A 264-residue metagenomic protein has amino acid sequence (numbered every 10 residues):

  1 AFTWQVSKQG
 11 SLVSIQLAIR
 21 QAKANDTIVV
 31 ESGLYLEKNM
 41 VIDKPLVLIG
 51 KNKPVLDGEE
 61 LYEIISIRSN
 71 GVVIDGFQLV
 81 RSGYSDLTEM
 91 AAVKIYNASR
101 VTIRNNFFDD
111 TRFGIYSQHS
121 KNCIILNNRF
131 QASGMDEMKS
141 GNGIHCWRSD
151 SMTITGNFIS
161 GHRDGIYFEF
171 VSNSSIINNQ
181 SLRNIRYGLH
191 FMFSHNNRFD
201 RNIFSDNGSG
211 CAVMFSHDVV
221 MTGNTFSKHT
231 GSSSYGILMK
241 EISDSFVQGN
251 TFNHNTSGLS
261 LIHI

Functional and structural regions predicted by a protein language model:
F2-Y35: Acidic Gly/Asp/Thr-rich repetitive segments characteristic of extracellular carbohydrate-active and adhesion proteins
T3, N25-T27, N39, P45 (+13 more regions): Detector for repetitive beta-architecture
S7, G50-N52, E60, R148 (+1 more regions): Residues at the C-termini of beta-strands that transition into short coil/loop
G10, L34, M40, L46 (+13 more regions): Residues at the loop-to-beta-strand transition
V29, V41, I49, D57 (+20 more regions): Extracellular beta-strand solenoid repeats
Y35-V47, L56-R100, F113-S120, C146: Extracellular beta-strand-rich solenoid/capping regions of secreted or surface-exposed proteins that bind or remodel
G58-S66, D86-K94, D110-S117, E137-R148 (+5 more regions): Extracellular beta-strand/beta-solenoid scaffold signature
